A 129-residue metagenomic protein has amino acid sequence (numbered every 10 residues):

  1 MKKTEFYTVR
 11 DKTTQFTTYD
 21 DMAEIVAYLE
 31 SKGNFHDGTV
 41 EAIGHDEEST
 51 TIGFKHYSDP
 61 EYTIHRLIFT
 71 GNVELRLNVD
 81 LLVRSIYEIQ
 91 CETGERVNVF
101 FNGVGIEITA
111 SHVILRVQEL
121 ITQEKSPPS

Functional and structural regions predicted by a protein language model:
M1-S129: Surface-exposed, interaction-prone regions used to assemble/regulate multi-protein complexes
